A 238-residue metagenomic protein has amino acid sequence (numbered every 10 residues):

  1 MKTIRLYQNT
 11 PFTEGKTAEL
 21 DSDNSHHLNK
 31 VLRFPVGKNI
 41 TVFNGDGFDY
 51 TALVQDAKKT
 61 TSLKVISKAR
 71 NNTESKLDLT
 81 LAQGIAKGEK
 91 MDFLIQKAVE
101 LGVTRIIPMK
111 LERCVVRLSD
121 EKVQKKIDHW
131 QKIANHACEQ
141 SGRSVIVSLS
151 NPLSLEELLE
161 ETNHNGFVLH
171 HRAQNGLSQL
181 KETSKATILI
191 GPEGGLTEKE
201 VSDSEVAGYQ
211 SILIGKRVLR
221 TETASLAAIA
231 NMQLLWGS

Functional and structural regions predicted by a protein language model:
M1-R70: N-terminal positively charged helical leader segments and presequences
P11, K68, K110-R113, K216-R217: Short, ordered loop/turn segments at secondary-structure junctions
I40, L63, I146-S150, S211: Generic structural signal for residues in well-ordered beta-strands
N72-N165: RNA substrate-binding interface of SAM-dependent RNA methyltransferases
N165-V201, Y209-I212: Active-site/ligand-binding-proximal alpha/beta "capping" segment
E198-S238: Structured adenosyl-cofactor binding patch, chiefly the S-adenosyl-L-methionine
